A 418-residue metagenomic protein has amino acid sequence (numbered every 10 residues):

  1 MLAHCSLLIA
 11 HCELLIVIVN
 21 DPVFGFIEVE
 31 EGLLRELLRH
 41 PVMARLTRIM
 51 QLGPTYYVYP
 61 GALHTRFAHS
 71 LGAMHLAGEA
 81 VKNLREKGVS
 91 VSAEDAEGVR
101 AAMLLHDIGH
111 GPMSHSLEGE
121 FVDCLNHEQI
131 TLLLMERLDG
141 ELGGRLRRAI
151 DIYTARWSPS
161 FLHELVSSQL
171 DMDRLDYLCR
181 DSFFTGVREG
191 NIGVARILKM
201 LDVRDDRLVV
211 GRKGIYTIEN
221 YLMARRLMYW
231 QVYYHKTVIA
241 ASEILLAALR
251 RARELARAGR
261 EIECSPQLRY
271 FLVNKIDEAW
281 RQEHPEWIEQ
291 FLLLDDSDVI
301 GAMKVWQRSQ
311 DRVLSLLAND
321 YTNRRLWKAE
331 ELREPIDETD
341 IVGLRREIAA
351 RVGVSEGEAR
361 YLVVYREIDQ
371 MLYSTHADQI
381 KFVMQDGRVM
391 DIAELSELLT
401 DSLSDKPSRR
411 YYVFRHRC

Functional and structural regions predicted by a protein language model:
M1-I16: Short, basic, low-complexity termini and linkers enriched in Ser/Thr/Gly/Pro that act as targeting/leader peptides
C12-G98, P112-E118, V122-C418: Histidine-centered, transition-metal-coordinating active-site segments
V99-M103: N-terminal accessory alpha/beta regions
L105, G109-H110: Short active-site segment of divalent metal-dependent hydrolases/proteases that encodes the spacing between
